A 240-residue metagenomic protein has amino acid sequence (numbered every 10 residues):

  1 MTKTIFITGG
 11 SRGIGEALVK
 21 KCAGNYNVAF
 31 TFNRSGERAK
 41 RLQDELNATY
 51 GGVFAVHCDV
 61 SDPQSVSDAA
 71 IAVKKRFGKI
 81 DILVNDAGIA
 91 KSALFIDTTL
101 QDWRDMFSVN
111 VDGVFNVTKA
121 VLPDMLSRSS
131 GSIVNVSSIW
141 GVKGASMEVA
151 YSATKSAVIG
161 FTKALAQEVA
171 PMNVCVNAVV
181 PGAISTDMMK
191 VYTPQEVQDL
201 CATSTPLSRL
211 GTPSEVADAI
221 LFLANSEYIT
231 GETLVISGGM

Functional and structural regions predicted by a protein language model:
S11-R12: Conserved glycine-rich cofactor-binding loop
N25-R41: Conserved glycine-rich Rossmann-like NAD(P)H-binding loop of the short-chain dehydrogenase/reductase
L94-F95, D102-F107, M189, V197 (+1 more regions): Substrate-binding pocket helix/loop in short-chain dehydrogenase/reductase
F115, R209-I236: C-terminal substrate-recognition "lid" of short-chain dehydrogenase/reductases
T118, T154, T162: Active-site helix of classical SDR
P123, Q167-P171: Alpha-helical segment proximal to the catalytic Tyr-Lys
S138: Residue(s) in the substrate-gating loop at a strand-loop-helix junction that position the organic substrate next
